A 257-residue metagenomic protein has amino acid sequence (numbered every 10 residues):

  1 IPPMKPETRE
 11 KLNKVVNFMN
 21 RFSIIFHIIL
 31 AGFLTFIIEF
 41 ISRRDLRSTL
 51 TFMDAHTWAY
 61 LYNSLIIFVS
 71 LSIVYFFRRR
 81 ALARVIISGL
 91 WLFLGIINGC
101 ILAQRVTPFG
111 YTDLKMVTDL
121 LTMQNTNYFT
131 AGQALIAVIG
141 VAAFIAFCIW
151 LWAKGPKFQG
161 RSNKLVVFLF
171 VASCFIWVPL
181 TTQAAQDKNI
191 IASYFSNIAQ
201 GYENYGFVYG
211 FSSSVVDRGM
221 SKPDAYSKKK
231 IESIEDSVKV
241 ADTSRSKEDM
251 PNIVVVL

Functional and structural regions predicted by a protein language model:
I1-P6, D242-S244: Short, flexible, glycine/charge-rich loop motifs used to bind or transfer phosphoryl groups or to couple energy/partner
P3-Y205: Transmembrane and membrane-interface helices of multi-pass, inner-membrane envelope-modifying transferases
Q183-L257: Soluble catalytic regions of membrane-associated enzymes that act on cell-envelope and secretory-pathway components
